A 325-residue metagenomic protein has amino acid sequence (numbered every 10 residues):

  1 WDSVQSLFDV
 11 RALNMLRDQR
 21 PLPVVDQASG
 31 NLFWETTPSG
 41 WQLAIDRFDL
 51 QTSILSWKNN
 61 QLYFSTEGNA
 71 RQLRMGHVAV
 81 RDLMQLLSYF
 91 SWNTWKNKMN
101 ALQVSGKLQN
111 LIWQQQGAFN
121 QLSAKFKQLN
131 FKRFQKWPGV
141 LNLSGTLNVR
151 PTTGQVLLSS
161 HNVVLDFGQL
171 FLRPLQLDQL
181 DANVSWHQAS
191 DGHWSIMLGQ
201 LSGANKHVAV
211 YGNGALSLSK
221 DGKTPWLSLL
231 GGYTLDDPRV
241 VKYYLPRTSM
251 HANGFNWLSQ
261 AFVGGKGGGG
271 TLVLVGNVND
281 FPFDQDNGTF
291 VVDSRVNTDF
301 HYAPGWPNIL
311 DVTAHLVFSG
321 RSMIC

Functional and structural regions predicted by a protein language model:
W1-D2, G320-C325: Short, intrinsically disordered, charge-balanced linker/junction segments flanking boundaries in proteins
W1-W57, L62-P138, S144-T153, L157-K206 (+2 more regions): Extended amphipathic, helix-rich lipid-handling scaffolds
L32-F33, A215-S217: Short amphipathic beta-strand and strand-loop transition segments with alternating hydrophobic
F64-T66, L216-G222: Short amphipathic alpha-helices and their capping/turn segments at secondary-structure boundaries
P151, K220-D221, G320: Short acidic-glycine loop/turn motifs at beta-strand connectors
